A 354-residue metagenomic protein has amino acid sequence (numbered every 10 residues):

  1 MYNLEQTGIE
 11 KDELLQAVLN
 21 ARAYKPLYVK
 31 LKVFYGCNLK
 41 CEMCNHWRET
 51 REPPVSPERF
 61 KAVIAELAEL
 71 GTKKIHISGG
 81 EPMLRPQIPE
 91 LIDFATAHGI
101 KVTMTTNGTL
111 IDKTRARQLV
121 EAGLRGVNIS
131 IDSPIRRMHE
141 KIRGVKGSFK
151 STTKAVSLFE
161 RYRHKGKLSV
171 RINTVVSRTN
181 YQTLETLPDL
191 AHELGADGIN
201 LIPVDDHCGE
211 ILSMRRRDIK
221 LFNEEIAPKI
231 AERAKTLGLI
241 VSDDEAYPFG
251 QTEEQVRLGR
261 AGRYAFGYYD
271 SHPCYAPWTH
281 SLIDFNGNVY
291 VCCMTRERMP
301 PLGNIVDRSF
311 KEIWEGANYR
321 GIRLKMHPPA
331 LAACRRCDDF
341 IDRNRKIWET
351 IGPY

Functional and structural regions predicted by a protein language model:
M1-K25, W47, Y269-S271, Y275 (+1 more regions): Flexible mid-to-C-terminal extensions adjoining Fe-S/redox cofactors in radical SAM and related proteins
M1-T7, V55, E121-Y290, M294-I305 (+1 more regions): Radical SAM enzyme [4Fe-4S]-AdoMet core and its adjacent flexible, acidic and glycine-rich loops/tails across
Y2-G126, R215-E225, N344-I347, Y354: Conserved alpha-helical substructure of the radical SAM core
Y28, K32, R171, T186 (+1 more regions): Amphipathic alpha-helical recognition patches that constitute DNA-binding helices
L31, Y35-N38, Y268, P328-L331: Processing junctions and N-termini across compartments
R48, G79, I131, P203 (+1 more regions): Residues that line or immediately flank small-molecule/substrate-binding pockets and catalytic motifs
